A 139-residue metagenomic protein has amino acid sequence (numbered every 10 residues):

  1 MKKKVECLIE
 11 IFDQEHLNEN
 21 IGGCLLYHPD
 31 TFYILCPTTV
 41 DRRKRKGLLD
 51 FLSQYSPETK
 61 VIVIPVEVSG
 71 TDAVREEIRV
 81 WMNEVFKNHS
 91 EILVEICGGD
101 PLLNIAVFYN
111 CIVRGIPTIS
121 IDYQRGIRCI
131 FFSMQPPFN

Functional and structural regions predicted by a protein language model:
M1-I92, I105-N139: Long, low-complexity, Lys/Arg-enriched
L93-D100: PLD/PLD-like phosphodiesterase catalytic module centered on the HKD motif
